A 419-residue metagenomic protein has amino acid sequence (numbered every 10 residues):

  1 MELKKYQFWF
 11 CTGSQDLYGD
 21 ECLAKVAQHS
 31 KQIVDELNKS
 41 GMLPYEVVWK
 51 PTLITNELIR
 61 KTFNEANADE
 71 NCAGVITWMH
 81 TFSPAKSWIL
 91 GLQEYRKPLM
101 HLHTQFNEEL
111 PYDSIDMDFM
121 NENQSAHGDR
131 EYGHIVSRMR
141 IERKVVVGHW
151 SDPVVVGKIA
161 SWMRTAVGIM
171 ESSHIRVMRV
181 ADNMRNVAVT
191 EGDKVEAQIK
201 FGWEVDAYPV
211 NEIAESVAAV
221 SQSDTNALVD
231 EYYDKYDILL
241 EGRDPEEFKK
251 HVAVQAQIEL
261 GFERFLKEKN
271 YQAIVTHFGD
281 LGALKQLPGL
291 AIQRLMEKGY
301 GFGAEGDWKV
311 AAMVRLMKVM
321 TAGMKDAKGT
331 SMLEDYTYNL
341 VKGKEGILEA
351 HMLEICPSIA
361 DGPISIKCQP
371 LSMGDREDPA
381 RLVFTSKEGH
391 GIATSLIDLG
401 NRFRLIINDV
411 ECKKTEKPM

Functional and structural regions predicted by a protein language model:
M1-A273: Metallocofactor- and cofactor-centric catalytic cores in central/energy metabolism, strongly enriched
H80-T81, K97, H103, L110-A126 (+4 more regions): Anaerobic metallocofactor- and corrinoid-dependent redox/one-carbon enzyme cores, especially those from methanogenesis
